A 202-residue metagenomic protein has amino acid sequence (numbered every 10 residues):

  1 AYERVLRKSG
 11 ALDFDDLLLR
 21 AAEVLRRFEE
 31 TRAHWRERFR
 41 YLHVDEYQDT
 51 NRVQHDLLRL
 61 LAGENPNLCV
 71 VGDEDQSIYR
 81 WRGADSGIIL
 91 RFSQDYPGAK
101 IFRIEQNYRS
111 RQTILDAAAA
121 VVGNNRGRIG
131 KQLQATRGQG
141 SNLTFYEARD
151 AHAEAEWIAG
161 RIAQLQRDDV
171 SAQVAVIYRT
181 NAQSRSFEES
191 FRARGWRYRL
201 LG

Functional and structural regions predicted by a protein language model:
A1-R91, Q106-S110: Conserved helicase NTPase motor core
I78-R80, R197-L201: Short beta-strand->loop structural element characteristic of the AMP-binding/adenylate-forming
S93-D95: ASCE P-loop NTPase helicase motor core
P97-K100, E105-R199: Helicase P-loop NTPase motor core
